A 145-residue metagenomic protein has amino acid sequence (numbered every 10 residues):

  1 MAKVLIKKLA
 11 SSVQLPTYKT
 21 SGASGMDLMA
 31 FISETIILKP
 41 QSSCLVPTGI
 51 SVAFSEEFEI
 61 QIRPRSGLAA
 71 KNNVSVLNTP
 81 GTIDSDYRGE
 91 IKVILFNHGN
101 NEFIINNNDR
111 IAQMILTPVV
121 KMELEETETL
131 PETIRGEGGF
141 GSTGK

Functional and structural regions predicted by a protein language model:
M1-K145: DUTPase catalytic domain/fold
